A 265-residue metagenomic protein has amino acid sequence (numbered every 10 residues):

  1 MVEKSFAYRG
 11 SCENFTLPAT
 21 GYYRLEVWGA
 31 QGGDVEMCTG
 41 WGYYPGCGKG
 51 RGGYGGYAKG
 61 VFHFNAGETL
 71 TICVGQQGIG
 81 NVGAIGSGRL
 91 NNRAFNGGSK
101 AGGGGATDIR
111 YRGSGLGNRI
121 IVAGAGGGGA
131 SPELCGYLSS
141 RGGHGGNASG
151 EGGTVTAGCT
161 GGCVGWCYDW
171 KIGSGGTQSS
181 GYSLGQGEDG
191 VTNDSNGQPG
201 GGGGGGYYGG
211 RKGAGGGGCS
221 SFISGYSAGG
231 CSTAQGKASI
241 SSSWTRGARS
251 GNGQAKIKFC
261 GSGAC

Functional and structural regions predicted by a protein language model:
M1-R9: Boundary/junction segments of secreted and surface-exposed precursor proteins
Y8-A19, Q186-N193: Surface-exposed ligand/attachment interfaces on beta-rich extracellular proteins
L17-R24, N65-T69: Extended extracellular/luminal ectodomain segments enriched in beta-structured repeat modules
E26-A30, C73-Q77, V122-G127, G210-R211 (+1 more regions): Active-site-proximal beta-strand/loop segments in catalytic clefts of secreted hydrolases
G33-G53: Short, surface-exposed beta-strand/strand-loop-strand elements in extracellular ectodomains
G52-T160, Y168: Secretome/extracellular-domain signature
T107, V122, R249-C265: Short, structured beta-strand segments at or near domain termini in extracellular proteins/domains
N118-I121, G143-G205, G210: Acidic, glycine-rich loop-and-strand cores that form catalytic or ligand-binding grooves in diverse globular domains
